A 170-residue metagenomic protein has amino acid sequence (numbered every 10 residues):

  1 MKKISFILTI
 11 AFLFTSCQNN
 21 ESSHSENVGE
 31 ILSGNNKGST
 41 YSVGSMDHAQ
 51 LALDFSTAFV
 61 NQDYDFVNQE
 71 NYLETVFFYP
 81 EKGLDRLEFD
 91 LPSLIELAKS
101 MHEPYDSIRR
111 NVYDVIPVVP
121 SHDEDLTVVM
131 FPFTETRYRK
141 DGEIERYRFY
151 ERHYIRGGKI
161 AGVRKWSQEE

Functional and structural regions predicted by a protein language model:
M1-I4: Positively charged n-region of N-terminal signal peptides that target proteins for export
L13-S16: C-terminal motif of bacterial Sec signal peptides marking the signal peptidase cleavage site
Q18-Y64: Short, low-complexity N-terminal intrinsically disordered segments enriched in polar/charged residues
E21-S23, R146-E170: Short beta-strand edge/turn micro-motifs at domain boundaries
S39-T40, K140-Y147: A short acidic/glycine-rich loop-to-helix N-cap element
Q62-Y79: Short, well-ordered alpha-helical segments enriched in acidic and aromatic residues
V76-D90: A short gly/proline-enriched turn/hairpin at secondary-structure junctions
I95-K140: Surface-exposed, charged secondary-structure patches
